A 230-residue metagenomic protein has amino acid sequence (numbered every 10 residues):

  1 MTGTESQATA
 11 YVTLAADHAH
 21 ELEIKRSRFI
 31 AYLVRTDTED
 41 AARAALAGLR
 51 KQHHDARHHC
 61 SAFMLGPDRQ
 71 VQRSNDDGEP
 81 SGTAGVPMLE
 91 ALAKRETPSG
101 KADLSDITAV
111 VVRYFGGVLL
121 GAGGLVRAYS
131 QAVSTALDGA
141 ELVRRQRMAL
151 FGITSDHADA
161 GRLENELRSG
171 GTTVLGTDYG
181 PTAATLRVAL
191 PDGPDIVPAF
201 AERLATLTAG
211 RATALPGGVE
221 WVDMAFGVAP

Functional and structural regions predicted by a protein language model:
M1-T83, D195-P230: C-terminal regulatory domains involved in ligand/effector binding and gene-expression control
T2, V174-L190, V197-A199, G210: Non-DNA-binding regulatory cores of transcription-related proteins, predominantly C-terminal effector-binding
T38-E39, D156-A160, A189-V197: Helix N-cap motif at beta-to-alpha junctions
M64, L104-F115: Glycine- and acidic-rich phosphate- and metal-coordinating loops
S81-P98, D103, F115, L119 (+1 more regions): Conserved mixed alpha/beta catalytic, RNA-binding, or beta-rich assembly cores of soluble enzyme, regulatory
A122, V126-A149: Long, charge-dense
L142-D159, L186: Short glycine-/aliphatic-rich beta-strand segments at the starts of folded cytosolic domains
T154-V174, A199: Short amphipathic alpha-helix segments
